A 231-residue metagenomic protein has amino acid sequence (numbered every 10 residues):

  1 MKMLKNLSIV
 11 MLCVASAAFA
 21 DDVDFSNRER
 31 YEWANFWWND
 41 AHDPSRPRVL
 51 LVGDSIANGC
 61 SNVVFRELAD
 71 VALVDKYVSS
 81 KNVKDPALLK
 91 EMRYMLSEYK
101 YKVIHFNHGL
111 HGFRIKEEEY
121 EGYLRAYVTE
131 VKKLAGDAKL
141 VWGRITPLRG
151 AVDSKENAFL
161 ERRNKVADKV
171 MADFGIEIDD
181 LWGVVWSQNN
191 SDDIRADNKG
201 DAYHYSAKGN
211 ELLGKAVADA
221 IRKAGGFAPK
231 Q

Functional and structural regions predicted by a protein language model:
K2-V10: Sec-dependent signal peptide recognition, specifically the positively charged N-region followed immediately by
M11-F19: Hydrophobic h-region of N-terminal signal peptides that target proteins for export in Gram-negative bacteria
D21-D22, P147-Q231: Catalytic His-Asp segment of secreted/periplasmic serine-dependent ester chemistry enzymes
V23-A126, R149-A151, A158-E161: Conserved SGNH/GDSL esterase-like catalytic core that processes O-acyl groups on lipids and polysaccharides
N107, G143-R144: Alpha/beta-hydrolase-fold catalytic nucleophile elbow
G122, A126-K133, R162-K169: Alpha-helical scaffolding segments of alpha/beta enzyme cores, especially the outer helices of TIM-barrel or partial
L134-K139: A short helix->loop->beta-strand "cap" motif at the edges of active sites that frequently abuts
